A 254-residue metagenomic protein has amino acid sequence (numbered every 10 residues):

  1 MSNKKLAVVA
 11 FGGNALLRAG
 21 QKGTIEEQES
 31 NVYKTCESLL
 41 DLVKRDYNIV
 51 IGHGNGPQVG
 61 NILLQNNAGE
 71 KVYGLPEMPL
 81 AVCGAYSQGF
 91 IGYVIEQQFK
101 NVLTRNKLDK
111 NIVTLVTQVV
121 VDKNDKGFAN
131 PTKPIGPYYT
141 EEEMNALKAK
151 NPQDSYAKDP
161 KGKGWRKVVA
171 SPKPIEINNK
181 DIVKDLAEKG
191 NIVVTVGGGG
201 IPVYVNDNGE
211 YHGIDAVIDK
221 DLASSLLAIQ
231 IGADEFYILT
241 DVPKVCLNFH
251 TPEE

Functional and structural regions predicted by a protein language model:
M1-V50, I62-A68, D185-K189: N-terminal glycine-/serine-/threonine-rich phosphate-binding loop
V8-A10, N48-N61, N111-V116, V193-V196 (+1 more regions): Short beta-strand segments at enzyme active-site cores
A10-G12, L16-L17, I177, K184-L222: Catalytic-site beta-strand/loop segments enriched in glycine and acidic/polar residues
Q28-T35, P76, G209-E235, E254: Gly/Ser/Thr-rich active-site loops/lids in small-molecule metabolic enzymes that frequently grip phosphoryl groups
S38-R45, V94-T104, L226-D234: Alpha-helix C-terminal capping segments
G56-V72, H250: Glycine-rich loop at the start of a catalytic domain that most often binds anionic cofactors/ligands
G69-V193: Ligand-binding beta-strand-loop-alpha-helix segment within the catalytic cores of soluble metabolic enzymes
G200, I231-F249: Glycine-rich phosphate/pyrophosphate-binding loops and their adjacent beta-strand/loop elements at enzyme active sites
